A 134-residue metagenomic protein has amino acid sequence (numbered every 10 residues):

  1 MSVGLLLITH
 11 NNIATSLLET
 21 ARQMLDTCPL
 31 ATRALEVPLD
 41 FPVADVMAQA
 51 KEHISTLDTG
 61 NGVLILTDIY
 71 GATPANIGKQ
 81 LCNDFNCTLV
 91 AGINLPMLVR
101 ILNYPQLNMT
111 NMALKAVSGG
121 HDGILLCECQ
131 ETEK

Functional and structural regions predicted by a protein language model:
S2-L64, I69-K134: N-terminal loops that bind phosphate or other acidic moieties and the adjacent beta-alpha structural core
